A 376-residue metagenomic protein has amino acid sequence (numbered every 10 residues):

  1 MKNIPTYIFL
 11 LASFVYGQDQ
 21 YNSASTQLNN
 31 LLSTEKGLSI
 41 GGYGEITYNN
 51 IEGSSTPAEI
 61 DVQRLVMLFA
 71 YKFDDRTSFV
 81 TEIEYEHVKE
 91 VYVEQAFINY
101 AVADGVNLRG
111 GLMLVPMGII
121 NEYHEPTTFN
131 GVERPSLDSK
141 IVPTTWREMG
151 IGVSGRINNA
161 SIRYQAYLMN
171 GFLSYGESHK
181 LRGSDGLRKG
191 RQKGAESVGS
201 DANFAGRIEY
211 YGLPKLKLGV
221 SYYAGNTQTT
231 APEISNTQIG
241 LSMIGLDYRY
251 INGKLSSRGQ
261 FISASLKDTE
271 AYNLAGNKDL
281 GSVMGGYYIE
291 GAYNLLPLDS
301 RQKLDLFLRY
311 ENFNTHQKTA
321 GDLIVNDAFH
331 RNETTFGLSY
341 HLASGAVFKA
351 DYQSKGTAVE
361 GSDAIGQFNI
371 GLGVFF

Functional and structural regions predicted by a protein language model:
M1-Y21: Cleavable N-terminal export/targeting peptides
Q18-S25, L32-S39, G225-N226: Feature marks flexible
D19-Q20, I120, L137-I141, K180 (+1 more regions): Surface-exposed, low-hydrophobicity segments enriched in Gly/Pro/acidic/Ser residues that characterize the mature
L28-S174, S200-A205, E209-K217, Y288-N294 (+1 more regions): Outer membrane beta-barrel
G53-S55, F97-A101, N121-Y123, F129 (+2 more regions): Outer-membrane beta-barrel pore domains
T144, A195-A202, S235-G240: Active-site glycine- and acidic-residue-rich loops that bind and position anionic ligands or nucleotide-like cofactors
G176-S178: Surface-exposed loop and adjacent secondary-structure segments within mature catalytic domains
G183-A231: Loop-centered beta-sheet repeat module
